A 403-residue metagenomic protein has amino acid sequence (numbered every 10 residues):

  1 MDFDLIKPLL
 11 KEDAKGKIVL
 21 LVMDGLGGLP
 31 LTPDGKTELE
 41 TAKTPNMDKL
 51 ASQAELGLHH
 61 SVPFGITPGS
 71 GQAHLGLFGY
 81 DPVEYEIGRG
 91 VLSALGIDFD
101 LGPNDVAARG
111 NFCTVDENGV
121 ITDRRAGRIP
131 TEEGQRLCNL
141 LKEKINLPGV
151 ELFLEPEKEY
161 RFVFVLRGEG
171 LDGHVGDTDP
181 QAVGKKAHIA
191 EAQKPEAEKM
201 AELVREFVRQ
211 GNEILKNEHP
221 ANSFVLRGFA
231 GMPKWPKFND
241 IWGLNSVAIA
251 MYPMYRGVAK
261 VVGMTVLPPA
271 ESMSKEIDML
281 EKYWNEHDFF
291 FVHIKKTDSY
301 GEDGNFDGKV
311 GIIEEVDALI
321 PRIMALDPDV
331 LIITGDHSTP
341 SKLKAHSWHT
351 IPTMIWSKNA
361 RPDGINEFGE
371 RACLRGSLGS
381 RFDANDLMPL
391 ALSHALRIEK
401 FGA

Functional and structural regions predicted by a protein language model:
M1-A403: Feature captures the catalytic ectodomains and active-site-proximal regions of enzymes that hydrolyze or transfer
